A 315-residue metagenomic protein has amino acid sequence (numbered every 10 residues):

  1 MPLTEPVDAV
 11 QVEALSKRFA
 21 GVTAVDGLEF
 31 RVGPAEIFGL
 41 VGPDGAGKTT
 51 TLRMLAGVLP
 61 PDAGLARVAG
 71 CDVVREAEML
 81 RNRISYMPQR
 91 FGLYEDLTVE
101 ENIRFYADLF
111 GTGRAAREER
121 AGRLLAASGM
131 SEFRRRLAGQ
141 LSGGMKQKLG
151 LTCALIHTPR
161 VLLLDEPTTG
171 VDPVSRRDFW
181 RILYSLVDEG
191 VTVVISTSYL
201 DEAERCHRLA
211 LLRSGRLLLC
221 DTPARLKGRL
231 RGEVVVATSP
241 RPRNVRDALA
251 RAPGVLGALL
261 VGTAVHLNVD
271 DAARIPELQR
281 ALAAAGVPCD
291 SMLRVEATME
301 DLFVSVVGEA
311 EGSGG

Functional and structural regions predicted by a protein language model:
A56: Helix-to-loop junction immediately C-terminal to a conserved catalytic motif
G64-R75, M79-L80: Conserved ABC transporter NBD signature motif
D96, L137-G144: Conserved ABC ATPase signature
R104, D108, A115-F133: Conserved ABC ATPase "signature" region
T158: Conserved catalytic motifs of ABC-family nucleotide-binding domains
L162-D165: Catalytic Walker B motif of ABC-type/P-loop ATPase nucleotide-binding domains
R181-D270: ABC transporter nucleotide-binding domain
